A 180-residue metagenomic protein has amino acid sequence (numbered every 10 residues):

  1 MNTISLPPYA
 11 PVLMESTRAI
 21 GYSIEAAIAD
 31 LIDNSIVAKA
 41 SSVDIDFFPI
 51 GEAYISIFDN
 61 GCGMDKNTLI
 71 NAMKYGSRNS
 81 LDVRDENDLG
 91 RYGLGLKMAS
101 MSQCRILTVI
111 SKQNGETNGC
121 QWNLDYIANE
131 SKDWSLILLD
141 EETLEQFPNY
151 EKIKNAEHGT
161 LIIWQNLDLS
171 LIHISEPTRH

Functional and structural regions predicted by a protein language model:
M1-S41, D46, N67-N71: Bergerat-fold GHKL ATPase/HATPase_c domain
D46-F48, V109-I110: Solvent-exposed beta-strand sheet faces enriched in polar/charged residues
P49-I55: Short beta-strand-loop-beta element adjacent to the nucleotide/active-site pocket used for signaling
D59: Acidic ATP/Mg2+-coordinating residue in the GHKL
G63-D65: A short glycine-centered beta->alpha linker in the GHKL/HATPase_c
K74-S77: Mobile ATP-lid/nucleotide-binding loop of the nucleotide-binding subdomain
D82-S175: GHKL-type ATPase core
E176-H180: Short "domain-exit" segments at the C-terminal end of structured domains
